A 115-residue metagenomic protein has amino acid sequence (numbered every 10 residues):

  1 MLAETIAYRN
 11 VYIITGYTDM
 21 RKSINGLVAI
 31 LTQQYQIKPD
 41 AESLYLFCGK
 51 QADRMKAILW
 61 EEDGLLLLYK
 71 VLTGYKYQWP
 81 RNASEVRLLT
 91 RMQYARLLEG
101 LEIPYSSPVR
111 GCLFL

Functional and structural regions predicted by a protein language model:
M1-L115: Polybasic/polar functional segments that serve as interface/processing modules
